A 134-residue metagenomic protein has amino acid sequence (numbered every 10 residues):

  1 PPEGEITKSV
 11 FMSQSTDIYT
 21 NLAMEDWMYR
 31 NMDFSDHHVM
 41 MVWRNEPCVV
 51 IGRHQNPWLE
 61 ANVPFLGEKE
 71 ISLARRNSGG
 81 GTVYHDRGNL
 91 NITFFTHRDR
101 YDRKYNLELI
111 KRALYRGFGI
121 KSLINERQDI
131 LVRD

Functional and structural regions predicted by a protein language model:
P1-D102: N-terminal lobe of the biotin/lipoate ligase/transferase fold
R87-D134: Catalytic beta-strand/loop module used to bind and position nucleotide/cofactor moieties in cofactor-attachment
